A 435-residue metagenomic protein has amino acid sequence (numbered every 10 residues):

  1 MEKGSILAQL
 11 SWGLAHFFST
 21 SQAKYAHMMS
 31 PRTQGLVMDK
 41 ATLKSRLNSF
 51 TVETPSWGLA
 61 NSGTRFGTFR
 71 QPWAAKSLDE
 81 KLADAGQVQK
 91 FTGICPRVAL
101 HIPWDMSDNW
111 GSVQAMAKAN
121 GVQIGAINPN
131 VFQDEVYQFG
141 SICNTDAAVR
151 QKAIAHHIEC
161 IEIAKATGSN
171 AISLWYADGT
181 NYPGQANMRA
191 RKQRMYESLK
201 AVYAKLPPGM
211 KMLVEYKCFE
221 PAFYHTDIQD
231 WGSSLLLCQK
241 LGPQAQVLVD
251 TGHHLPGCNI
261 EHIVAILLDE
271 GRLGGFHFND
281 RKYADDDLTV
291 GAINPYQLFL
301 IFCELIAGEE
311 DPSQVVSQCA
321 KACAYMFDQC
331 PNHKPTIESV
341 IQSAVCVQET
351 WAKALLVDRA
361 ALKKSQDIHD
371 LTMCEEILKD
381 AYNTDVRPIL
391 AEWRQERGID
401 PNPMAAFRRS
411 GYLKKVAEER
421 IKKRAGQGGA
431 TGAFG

Functional and structural regions predicted by a protein language model:
F17, A26-M28: Short hydrophobic alpha-helical segments enriched in small aliphatic residues
M28-L59, F69-R70, K76, G86 (+6 more regions): Histidine-acidic metal/acid-base catalytic patches
S49-G58, I102-F132: Glycine-rich, aromatic-flanked loop segments that form ligand/cofactor-binding clefts across common enzyme folds
G58-A60, I102-M106, N130-Q133, Y176-T180 (+4 more regions): Active-site-proximal loop/turn and secondary-structure-junction residues that shape catalytic pockets, frequently
F66, Q133-Q151, Y176-R189: Surface-exposed, active-site-proximal loop segments in enzymatic domains
D146-A171, Q193-K205: An active-site-proximal structural segment forming one wall of the substrate-binding cleft that immediately precedes
I163-Q185, L213-V214: Active-site groove signature of glycoside hydrolases
